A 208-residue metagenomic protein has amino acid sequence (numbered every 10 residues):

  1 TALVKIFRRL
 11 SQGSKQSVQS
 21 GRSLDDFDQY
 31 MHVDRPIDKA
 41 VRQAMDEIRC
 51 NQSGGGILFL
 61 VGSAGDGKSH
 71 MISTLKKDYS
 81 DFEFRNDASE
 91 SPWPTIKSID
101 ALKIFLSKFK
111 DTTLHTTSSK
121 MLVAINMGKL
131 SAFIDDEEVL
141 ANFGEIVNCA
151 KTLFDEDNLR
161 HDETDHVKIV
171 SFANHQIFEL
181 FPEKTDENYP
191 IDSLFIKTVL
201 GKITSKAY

Functional and structural regions predicted by a protein language model:
T1-Q12: Interdomain "pre-motor" coupling segment immediately N-terminal to P-loop NTPase/helicase cores
K15-N51, K97: N-terminal pre-Walker A segment at the start of P-loop NTPase domains
N51-M71: Walker A/P-loop nucleotide-binding motif
K68, L130-D135, F178-L180: Switch/connector loops and helix/strand junctions flanking conserved nucleotide-binding motifs in nucleotide-processing
S69-S80: P-loop NTPase Walker A phosphate-binding motif
D78-T113: AAA+/P-loop NTPase substrate/partner-engagement loops
K120-N126, V170: Structural recognition of the conserved hydrophobic beta-strand(s) that form the central parallel beta-sheet of P-loop
E145-Y208: Amphipathic alpha-helical segments of the small helical/lid subdomains adjacent to P-loop NTPase cores
